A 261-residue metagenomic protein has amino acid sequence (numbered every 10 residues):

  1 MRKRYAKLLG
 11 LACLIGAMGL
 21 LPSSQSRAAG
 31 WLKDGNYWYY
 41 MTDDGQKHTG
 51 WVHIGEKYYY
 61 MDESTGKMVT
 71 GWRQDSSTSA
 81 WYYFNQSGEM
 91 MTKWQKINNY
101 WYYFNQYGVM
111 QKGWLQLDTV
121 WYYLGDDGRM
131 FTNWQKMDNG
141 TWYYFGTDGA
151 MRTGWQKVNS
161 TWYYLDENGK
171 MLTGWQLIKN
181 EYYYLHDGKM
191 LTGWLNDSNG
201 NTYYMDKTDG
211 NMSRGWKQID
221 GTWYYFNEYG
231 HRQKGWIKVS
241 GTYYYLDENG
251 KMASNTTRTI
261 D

Functional and structural regions predicted by a protein language model:
R2-D261: Extracellular adhesion/carbohydrate-binding repeat motifs centered on closely spaced tryptophans
